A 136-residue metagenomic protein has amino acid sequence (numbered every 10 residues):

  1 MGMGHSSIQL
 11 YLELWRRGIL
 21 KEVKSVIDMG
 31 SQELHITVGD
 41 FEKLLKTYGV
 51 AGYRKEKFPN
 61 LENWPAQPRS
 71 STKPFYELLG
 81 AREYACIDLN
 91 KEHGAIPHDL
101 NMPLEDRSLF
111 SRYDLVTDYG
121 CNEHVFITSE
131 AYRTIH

Functional and structural regions predicted by a protein language model:
M1-P59: Class I SAM-dependent methyltransferase Rossmann-like catalytic core, especially the SAM/SAH-binding loop
W15, S71-T72, G94, L104-E105: Extended catalytic core of nucleotide-activated donor transferases of GT-like folds
Q32-I36, N90-H93, N101-P103, N122-E123: Short, solvent-exposed loop/turn segments at secondary-structure junctions
K46-G80: Short mixed-charge
E83-D88: Conserved SAM-binding motif I beta-strand of class I
H98-V116: A short acidic, Gly/Pro-enriched loop at the edge of an enzyme's catalytic core that lines a small-molecule cofactor
Y113-S129: A short SAM/SAH-binding and catalytic strip from SAM-dependent methyltransferases
S129-H136: A short glycine-rich, Lys/Arg-flanked "PGG" loop and its adjoining helix->strand segment in the class I
